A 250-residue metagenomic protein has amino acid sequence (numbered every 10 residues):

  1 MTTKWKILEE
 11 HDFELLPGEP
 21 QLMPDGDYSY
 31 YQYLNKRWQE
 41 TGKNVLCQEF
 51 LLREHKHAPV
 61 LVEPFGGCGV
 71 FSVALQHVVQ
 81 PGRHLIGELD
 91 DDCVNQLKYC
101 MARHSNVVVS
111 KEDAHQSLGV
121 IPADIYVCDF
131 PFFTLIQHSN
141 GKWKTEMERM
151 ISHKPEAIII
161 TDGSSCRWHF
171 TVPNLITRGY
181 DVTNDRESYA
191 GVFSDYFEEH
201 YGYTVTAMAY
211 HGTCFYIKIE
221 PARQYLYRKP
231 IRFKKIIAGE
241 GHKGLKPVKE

Functional and structural regions predicted by a protein language model:
K4, L8-L52: Class I SAM-dependent methyltransferase Rossmann-like catalytic core, especially the SAM/SAH-binding loop
A58-G67: Conserved class I S-adenosyl-L-methionine
C68-Q80: Conserved SAM-binding loop of SAM-dependent methyltransferases across substrates and taxa, primarily the Class I
D90: Conserved SAM/SAH-binding beta-strand->alpha-helix loop
L97-K98: Conserved SAM-binding loop
T134-R149: A short, conserved alpha-helix within the catalytic core of class I
P155-C166: Conserved beta-strand signature within the Rossmann-like core of class I S-adenosyl-L-methionine
I176-E240: Class I S-adenosyl-L-methionine
